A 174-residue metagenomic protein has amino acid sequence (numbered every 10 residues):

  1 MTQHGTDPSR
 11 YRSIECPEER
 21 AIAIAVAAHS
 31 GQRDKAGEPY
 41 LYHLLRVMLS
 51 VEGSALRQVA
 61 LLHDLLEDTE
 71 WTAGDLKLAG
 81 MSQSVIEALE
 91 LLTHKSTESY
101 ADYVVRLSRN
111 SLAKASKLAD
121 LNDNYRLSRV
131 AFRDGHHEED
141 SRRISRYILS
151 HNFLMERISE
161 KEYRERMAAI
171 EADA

Functional and structural regions predicted by a protein language model:
T2-A174: Active-site helical microenvironments for divalent-metal-assisted chemistry
